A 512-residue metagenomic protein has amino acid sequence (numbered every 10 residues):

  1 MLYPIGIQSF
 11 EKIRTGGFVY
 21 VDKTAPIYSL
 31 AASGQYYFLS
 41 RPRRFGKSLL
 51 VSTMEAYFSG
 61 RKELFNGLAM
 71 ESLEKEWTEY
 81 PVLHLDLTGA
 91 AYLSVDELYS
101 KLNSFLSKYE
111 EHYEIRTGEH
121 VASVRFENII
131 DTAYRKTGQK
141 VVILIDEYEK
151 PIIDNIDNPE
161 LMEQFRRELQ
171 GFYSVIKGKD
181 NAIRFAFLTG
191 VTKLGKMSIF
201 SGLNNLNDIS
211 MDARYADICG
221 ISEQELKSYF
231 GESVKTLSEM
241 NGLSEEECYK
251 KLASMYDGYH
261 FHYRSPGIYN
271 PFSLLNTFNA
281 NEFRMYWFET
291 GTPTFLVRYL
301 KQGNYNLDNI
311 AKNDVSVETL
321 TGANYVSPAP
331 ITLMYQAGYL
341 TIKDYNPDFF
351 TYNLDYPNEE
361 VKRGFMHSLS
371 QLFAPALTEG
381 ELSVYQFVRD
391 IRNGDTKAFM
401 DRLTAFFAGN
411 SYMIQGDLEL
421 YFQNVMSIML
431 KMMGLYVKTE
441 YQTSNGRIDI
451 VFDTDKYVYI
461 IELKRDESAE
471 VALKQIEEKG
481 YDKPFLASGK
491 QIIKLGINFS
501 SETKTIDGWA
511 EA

Functional and structural regions predicted by a protein language model:
M1-L418, M433: Phosphate-binding site recognition
T132-T137, M429-D455: Active-site metal-binding core of divalent-cation-utilizing nuclease and nuclease-like domains
V142, Y457-Y459, I493: Structural motif
M162-R167, R465-D482: Mg2+/Mn2+-dependent nuclease catalytic core
F172-K179, T332-L340, S427-L435, Q475-L495: Metal-dependent nuclease catalytic cores in nucleic-acid-processing enzymes, especially RNase H-like/related
M426, I448-R465, K479: Conserved catalytic cores of phosphodiester-cleaving nucleases, focusing on short active-site segments
P484, S488-A512: Domain-level recognition of nuclease-like catalytic cores that cleave nucleotide substrates
